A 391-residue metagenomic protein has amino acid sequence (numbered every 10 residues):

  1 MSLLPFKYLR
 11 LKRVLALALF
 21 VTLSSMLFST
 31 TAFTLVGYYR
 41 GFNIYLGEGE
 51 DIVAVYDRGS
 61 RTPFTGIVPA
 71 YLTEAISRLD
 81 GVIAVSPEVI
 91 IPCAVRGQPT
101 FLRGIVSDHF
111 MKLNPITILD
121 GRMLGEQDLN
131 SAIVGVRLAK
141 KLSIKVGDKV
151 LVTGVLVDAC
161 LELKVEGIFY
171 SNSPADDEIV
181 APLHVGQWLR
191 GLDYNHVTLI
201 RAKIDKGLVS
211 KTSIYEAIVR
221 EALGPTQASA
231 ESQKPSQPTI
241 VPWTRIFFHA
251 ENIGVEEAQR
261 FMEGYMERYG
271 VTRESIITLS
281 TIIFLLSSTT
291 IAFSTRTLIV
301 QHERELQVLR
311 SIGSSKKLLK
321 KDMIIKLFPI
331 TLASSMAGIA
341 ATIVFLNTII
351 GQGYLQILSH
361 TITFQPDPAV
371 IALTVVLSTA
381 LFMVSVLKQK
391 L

Functional and structural regions predicted by a protein language model:
M1-S29, Y39, I44, E303 (+2 more regions): N-terminal Sec/SRP start-transfer signal
L17, T22-F101, D128, R245: Hydrophobic, regular-secondary-structure patches
L17-L27, R273-F293, L327-G338, T374-S378 (+1 more regions): Alpha-helical transmembrane segments of integral membrane proteins
L19, I283, E305-I349: Transmembrane alpha-helical interface segments in multi-pass membrane proteins
T34, Y38, F42, A217-I218 (+3 more regions): Peri-transmembrane interface segments
L113-M123, R137-E256: Basic-flanked hydrophobic alpha-helices used for secretion and membrane insertion
Q127-G135: Short, structured beta-strand/loop micro-motifs enriched in basic residues and often containing a Trp
A333-T379, L387-L391: Short helix-loop junctions at transmembrane helix boundaries
